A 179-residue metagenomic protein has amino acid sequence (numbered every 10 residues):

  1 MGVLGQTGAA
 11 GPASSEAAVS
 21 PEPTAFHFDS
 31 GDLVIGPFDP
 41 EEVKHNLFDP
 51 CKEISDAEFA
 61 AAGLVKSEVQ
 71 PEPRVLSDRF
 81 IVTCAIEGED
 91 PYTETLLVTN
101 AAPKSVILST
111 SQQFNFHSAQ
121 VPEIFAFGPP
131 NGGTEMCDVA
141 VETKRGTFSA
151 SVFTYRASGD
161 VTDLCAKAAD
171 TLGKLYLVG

Functional and structural regions predicted by a protein language model:
M1-V3: Sec-dependent bacterial lipoprotein signal peptides
T7-L76: N-terminal "mature-domain start" segment
F38-E42, N46-S55, A101-S111, S151-Y155: Short low-complexity stretches enriched in small and charged residues
K44, S77-D78, P130, S158: Residue-level signal for mature regions of secreted extracellular proteins and peptides
P50-K52, T83-I86, M136-D138, L164-A166: Sequence contexts marking disulfide-bonded cysteines in secreted/extracellular proteins
A57-G63, P91-L96, R145-G146, L172-Y176: Extracellular/mature segments of secreted proteins
A61-A126: Short, solvent-exposed recognition patches
F116-G179: A short, solvent-exposed beta-edge/loop patch
